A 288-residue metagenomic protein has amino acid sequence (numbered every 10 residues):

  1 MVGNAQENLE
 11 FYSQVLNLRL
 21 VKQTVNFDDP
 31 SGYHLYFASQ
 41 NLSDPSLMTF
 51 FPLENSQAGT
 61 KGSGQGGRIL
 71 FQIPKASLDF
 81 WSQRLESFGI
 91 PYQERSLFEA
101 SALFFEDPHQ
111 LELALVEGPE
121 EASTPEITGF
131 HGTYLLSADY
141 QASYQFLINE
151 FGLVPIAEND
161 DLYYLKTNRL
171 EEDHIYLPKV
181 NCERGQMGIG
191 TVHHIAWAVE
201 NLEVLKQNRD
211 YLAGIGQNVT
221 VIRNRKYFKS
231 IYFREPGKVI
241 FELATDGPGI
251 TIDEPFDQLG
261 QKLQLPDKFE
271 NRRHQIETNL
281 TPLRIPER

Functional and structural regions predicted by a protein language model:
M1-D44, S87-F88, Q93-R95, E99-F104 (+1 more regions): Core segments of cupin and vicinal oxygen chelate
M1-G3, N55-R84, L103-F105, G129-A138 (+2 more regions): Vicinal oxygen chelate
M1-L9, G66-I73, G118-Y144, G188-A198 (+1 more regions): N-terminal beta-strand motif that seeds the catalytic metal site of vicinal oxygen chelate
Q14, F50-F51, R84-L85, N149 (+1 more regions): Short amphipathic alpha-helices in soluble, non-transmembrane regions that often serve as interface/regulatory elements
K22-T24, S82-G129, A157-N159, Y163-L177 (+2 more regions): Vicinal oxygen chelate
K22-V25, F37-I69: Conserved donor-binding loop and adjoining core beta-sheet/short helix segment in diverse acyl/aminoacyl transferases
F51-S56, V116-P119, Y176-C182: Short amphipathic beta-strand starts and helix->beta connectors
P125-V219: Surface-exposed interaction/gating patches
